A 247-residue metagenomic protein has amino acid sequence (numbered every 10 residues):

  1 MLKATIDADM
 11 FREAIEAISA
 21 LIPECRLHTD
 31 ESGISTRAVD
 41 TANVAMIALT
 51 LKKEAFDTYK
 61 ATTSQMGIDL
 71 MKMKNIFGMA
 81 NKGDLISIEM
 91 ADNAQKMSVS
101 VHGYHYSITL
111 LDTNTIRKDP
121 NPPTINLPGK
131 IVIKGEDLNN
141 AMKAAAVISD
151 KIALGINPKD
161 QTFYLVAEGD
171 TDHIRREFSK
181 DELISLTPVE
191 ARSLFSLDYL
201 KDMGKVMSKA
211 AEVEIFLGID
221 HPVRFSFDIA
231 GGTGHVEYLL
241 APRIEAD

Functional and structural regions predicted by a protein language model:
M1-L49, T58-Y106, K130-F178, E182-D247: DNA polymerase processivity clamps
K52-E54: Surface-exposed acidic loop/strand-edge motifs in secreted or periplasmic proteins that form small linear binding
V101-T124: Conserved loop-to-helix interface motifs that mediate assembly, gating, or partner/ligand docking in ancient ring
L127: Glycine-rich, flexible loop/turn motifs
